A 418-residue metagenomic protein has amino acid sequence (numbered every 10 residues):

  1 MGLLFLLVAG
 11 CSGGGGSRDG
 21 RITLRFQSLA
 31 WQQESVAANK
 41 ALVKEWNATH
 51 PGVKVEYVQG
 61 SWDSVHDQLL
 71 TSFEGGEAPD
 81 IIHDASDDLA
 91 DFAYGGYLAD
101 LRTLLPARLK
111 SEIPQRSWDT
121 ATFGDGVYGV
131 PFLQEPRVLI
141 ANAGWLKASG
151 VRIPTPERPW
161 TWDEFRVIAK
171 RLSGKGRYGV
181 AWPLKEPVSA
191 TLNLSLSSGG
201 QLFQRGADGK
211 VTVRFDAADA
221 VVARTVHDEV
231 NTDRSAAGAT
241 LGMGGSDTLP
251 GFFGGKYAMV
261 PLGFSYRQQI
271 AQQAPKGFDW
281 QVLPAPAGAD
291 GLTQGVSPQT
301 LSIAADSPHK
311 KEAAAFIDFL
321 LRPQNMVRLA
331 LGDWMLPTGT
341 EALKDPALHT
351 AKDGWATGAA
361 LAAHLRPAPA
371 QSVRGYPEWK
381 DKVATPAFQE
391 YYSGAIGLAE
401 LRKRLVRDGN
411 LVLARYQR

Functional and structural regions predicted by a protein language model:
M1-D91, F264, A289-D290, K311-E312 (+4 more regions): Conserved N-terminal structural module of periplasmic/extracytoplasmic solute-binding proteins
A48, S149, D228-A236, A271-M335 (+3 more regions): Extracytoplasmic/periplasmic substrate-recognition and gating elements
P79-D80, L109-W145, I168-K170, P286 (+2 more regions): A structural signal for short loop-to-beta-strand junctions that line the ligand-binding cleft of periplasmic/secreted
S86-V138, L194, D279-L283, A347-K352: Hinge/lid segment of periplasmic solute-binding proteins
A99-I113, T155-R158, V180, G200-V221 (+4 more regions): Short, solvent-exposed loop/beta-turn-alpha elements that line the ligand-binding surface or hinge of extracytoplasmic
G124, Y128-F132, R137, D163-T212 (+1 more regions): Extracytoplasmic/periplasmic solute-binding protein
A169-R171, G209-L241: Glycine-centered hinge/linker elements that transmit conformational signals in sensory and ligand-binding systems
W280, L331-K382, E390, A414-R418: Long, aromatic- and glycine/proline-rich binding clefts that accommodate carbohydrate-like moieties
